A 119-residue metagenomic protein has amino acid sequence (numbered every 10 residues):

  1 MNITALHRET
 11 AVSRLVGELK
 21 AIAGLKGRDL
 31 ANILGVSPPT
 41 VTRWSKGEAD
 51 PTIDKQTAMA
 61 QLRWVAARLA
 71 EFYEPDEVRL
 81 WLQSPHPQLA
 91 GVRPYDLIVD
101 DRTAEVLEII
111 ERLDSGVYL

Functional and structural regions predicted by a protein language model:
M1-L119: Non-transmembrane "mature" sequence context
